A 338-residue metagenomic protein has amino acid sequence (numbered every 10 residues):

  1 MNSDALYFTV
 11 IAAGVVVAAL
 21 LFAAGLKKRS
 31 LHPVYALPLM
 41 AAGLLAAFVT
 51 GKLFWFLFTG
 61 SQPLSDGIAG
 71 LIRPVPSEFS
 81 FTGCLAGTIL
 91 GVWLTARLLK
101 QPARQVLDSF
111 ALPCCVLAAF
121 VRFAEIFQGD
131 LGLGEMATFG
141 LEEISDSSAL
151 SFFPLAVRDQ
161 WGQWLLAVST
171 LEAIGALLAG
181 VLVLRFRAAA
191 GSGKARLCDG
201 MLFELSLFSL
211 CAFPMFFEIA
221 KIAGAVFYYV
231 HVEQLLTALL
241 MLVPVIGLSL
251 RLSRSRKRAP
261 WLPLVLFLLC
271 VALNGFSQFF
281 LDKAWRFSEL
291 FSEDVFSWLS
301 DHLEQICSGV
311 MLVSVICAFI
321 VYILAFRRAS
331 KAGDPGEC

Functional and structural regions predicted by a protein language model:
M1-C338: A feature for loop-to-transmembrane-helix boundaries and adjacent hydrophobic helices in multi-pass integral membrane
